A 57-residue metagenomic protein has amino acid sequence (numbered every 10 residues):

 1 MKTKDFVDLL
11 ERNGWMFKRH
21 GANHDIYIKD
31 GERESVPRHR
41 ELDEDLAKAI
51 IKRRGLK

Functional and structural regions predicted by a protein language model:
M1: Short, surface-exposed ligand-recognition loops at beta-strand->loop->(often short) alpha-helix junctions that present
K4, E11-M16, I26-K57: C-terminal structural segments of small proteins and small subunits
A22: Cytochrome P450 catalytic-core helices
